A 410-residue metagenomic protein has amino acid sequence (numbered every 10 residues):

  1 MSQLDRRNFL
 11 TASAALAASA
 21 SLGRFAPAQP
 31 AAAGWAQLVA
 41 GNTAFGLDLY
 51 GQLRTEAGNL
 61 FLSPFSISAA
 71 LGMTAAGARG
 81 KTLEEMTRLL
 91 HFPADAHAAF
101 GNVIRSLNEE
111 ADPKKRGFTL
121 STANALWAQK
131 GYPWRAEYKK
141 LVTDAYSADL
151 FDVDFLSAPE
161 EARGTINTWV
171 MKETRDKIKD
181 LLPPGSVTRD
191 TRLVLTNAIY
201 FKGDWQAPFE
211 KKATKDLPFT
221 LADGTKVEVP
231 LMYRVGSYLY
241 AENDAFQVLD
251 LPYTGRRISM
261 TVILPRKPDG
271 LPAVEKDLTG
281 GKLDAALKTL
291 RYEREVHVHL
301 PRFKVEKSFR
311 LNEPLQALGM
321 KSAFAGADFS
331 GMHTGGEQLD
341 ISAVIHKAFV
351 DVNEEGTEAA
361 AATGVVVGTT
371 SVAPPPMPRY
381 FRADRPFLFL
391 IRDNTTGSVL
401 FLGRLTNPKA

Functional and structural regions predicted by a protein language model:
S2-L16: N-terminal secretory signal peptides and thylakoid transit peptides that target proteins across membranes
G23-F45, L49: C-terminal segment of N-terminal export signals and the immediately downstream linker at the start of the mature
T43-S63: N-terminal targeting/tethering segments
A57, A96-P268, A273-V274, D284-P375: Non-catalytic, conformational "gating/processing" segments within enzyme and secreted inhibitor domains
A70: Short phosphate-coordinating micro-motif centered on Lys-Gly-acidic
M73-G77: Alpha-helical support elements that line or immediately flank enzyme active sites and cofactor-binding pockets
T87-L90: Primarily short, surface-exposed interaction patches in extracytoplasmic proteins
A348, E354-A410: C-terminal soluble interaction/assembly domains
